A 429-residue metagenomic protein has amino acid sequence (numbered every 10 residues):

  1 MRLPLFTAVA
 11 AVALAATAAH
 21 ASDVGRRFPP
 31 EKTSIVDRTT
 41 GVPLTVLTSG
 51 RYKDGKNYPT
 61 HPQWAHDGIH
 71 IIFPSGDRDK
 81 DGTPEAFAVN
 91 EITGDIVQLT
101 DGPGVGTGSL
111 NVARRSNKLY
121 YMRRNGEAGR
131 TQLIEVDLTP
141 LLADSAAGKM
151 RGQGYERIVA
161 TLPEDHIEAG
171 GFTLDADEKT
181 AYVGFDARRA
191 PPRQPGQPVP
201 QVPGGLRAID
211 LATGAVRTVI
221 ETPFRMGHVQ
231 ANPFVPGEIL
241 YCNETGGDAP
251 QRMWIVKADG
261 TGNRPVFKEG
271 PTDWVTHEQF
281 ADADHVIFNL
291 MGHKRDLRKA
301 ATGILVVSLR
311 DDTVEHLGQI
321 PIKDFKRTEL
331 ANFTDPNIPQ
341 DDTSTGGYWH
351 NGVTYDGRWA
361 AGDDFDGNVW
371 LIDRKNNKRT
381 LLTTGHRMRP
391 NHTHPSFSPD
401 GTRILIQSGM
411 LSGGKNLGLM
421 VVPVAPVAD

Functional and structural regions predicted by a protein language model:
S22-K32, T39, P43-P84: Beta-strand-rich domains and repeat architectures in extracellular enzymes and scaffolds, especially beta-propellers
V24-F28, G76-D81, R124-N125, I134-L138 (+4 more regions): Short, conserved, GDST-rich strand-edge loop motifs in beta-rich repeat architectures
I35-G55, A88-G106, T139-I167, I209-R225 (+4 more regions): Multi-bladed beta-propeller domains
K53, Y58-H61, R78-R124: Blade-loop segments of beta-propeller domains
Y58, G82, V105-G108, E168-G170 (+8 more regions): Beta-rich catalytic cores
H61-H70, S109-K118, M122-N125, G171-T180 (+4 more regions): Blade-terminus and WD-like Trp-Asp/Gly-His loop motifs, strongest in beta-propeller folds
D101-Q197, P203, T218-E221: Asp-box/WD-like beta-propeller blade repeats and closely related beta-sheet repeat scaffolds
H392-D429: Blade-level signature of beta-propeller repeat domains, shared across WD40, Kelch, NHL, RCC1 and BNR/Asp-box propellers
